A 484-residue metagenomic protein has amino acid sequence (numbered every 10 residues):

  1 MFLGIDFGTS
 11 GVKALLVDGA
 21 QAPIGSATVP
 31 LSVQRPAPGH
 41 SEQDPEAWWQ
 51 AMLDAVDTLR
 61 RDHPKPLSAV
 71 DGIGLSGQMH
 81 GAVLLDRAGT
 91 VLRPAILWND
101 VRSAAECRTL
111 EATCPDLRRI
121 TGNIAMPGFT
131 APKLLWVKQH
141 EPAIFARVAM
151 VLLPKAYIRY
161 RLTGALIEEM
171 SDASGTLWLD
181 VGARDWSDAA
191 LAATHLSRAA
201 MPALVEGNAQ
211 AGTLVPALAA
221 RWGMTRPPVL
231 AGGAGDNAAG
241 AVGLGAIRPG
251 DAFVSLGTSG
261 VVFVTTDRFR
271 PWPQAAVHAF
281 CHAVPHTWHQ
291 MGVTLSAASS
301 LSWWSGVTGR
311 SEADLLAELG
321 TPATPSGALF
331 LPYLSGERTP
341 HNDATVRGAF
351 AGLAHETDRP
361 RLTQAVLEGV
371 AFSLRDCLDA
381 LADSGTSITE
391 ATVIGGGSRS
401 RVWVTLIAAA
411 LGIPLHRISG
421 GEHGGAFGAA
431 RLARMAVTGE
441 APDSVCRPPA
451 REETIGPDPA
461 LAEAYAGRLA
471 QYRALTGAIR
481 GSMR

Functional and structural regions predicted by a protein language model:
M1-R93, R119, R147, A219-A220 (+3 more regions): N-terminal glycine/serine-rich phosphate-binding loop of ATP-dependent small-molecule kinases, especially carbohydrate
L3-G4, A104, T109-F129, L135-I167 (+3 more regions): Active-site core segments that coordinate phosphate-bearing ligands/cofactors across diverse enzyme families
G25-V29, P202, E453: Structural signal for short hydrophobic segments within the conserved structured cores of catalytic domains across
V29, Q34, I96-S103, A173 (+2 more regions): Short, acidic/turn-prone active-site loops that include or flank metal/cofactor- and phosphate-binding residues
D44, D100, D236: Short, conserved phosphate/pyrophosphate- and ester-handling motifs at nucleotide-, phospho-/glycolipid
H63-W98, N123-G128, K155, R159-D180 (+2 more regions): Short beta-strand-loop/turn "lid" adjacent to the catalytic site in phosphate-handling enzymes
A193-A200: A structural motif corresponding to the C-terminal end of an alpha-helix and its immediate exit/capping segment
